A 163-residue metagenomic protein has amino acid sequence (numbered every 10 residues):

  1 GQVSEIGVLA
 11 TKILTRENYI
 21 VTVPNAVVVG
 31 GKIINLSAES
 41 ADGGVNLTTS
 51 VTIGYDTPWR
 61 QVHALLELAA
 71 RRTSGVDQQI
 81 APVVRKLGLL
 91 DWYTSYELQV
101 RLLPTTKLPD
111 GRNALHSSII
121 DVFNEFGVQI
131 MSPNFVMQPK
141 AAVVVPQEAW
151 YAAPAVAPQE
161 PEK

Functional and structural regions predicted by a protein language model:
G1-Q79, T106, V122: Soluble accessory domains appended to multi-pass membrane transport proteins
I34-L36, I53, T57, E67 (+2 more regions): Solvent-exposed, non-transmembrane regulatory segments of membrane-associated proteins
